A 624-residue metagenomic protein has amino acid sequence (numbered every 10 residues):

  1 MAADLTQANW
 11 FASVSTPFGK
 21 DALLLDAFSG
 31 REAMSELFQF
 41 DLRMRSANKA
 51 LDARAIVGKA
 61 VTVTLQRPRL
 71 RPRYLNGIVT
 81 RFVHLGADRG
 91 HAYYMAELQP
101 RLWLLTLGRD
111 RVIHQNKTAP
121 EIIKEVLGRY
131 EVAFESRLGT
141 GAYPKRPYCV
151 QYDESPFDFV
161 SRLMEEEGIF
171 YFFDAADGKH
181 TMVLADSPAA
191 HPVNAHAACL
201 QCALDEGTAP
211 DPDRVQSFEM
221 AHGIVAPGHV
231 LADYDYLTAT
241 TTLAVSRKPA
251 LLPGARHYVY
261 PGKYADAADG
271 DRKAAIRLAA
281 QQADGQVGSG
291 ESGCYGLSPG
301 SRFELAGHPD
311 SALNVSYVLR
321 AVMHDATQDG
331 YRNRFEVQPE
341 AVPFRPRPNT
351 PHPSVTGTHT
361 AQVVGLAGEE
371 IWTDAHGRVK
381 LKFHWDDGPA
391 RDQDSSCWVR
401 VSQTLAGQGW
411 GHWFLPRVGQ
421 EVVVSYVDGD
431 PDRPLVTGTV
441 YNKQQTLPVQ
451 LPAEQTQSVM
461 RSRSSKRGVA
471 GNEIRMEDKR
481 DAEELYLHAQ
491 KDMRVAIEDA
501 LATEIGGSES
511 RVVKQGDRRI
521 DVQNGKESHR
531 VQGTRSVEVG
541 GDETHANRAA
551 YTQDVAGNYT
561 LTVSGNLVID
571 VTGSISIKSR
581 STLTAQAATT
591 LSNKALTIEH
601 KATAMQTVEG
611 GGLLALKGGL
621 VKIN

Functional and structural regions predicted by a protein language model:
M1-V112, E166, G285: Assembly/oligomerization scaffold segments
D41-L51, Q282-G293, P348, L405-G411: Short alpha-helix capping/helix-loop boundary micro-motifs
A55-I56, L297, P416: Short, well-ordered loop/turn sites that connect or cap secondary structure elements
R69-G77, D310-R320, G429-T439: Short, Lys/Arg- and Gly-enriched loop/turn segments at beta-strand edges
R71, A87-D88, K117-F134, T140-A142 (+1 more regions): Extended, domain-scale alpha-helical bundle/helix-rich regions
V83-L98, D325-V337, I371-H376, R433 (+1 more regions): Short, solvent-exposed secondary-structure boundary/capping segments
Q99-R101, N116-R137, Y258-R272, L366-D394 (+1 more regions): Glycine-rich, acidic and aromatic/proline-enriched surface loops and short helix-turn segments that act as binding
F173, L184-A185, F303, T358-Q586 (+3 more regions): Structural signature for extended repeat/solenoid scaffolds and their inter-repeat hinge/linker regions, spanning
